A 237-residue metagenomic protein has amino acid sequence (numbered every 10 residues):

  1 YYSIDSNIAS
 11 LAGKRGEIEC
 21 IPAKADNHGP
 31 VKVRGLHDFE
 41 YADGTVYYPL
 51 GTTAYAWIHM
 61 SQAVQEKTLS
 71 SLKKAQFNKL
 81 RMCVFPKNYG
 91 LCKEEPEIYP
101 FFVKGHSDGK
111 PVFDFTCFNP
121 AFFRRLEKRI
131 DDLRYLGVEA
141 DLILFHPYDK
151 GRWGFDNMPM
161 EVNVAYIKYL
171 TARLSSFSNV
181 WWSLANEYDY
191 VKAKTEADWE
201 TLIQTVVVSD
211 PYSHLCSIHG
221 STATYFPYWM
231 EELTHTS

Functional and structural regions predicted by a protein language model:
Y1-A23: Ligand-binding face of N-terminal immunoglobulin V-set domains in extracellular IgSF glycoproteins
A23, H28-H235: Active-site mouth of glycoside hydrolases
